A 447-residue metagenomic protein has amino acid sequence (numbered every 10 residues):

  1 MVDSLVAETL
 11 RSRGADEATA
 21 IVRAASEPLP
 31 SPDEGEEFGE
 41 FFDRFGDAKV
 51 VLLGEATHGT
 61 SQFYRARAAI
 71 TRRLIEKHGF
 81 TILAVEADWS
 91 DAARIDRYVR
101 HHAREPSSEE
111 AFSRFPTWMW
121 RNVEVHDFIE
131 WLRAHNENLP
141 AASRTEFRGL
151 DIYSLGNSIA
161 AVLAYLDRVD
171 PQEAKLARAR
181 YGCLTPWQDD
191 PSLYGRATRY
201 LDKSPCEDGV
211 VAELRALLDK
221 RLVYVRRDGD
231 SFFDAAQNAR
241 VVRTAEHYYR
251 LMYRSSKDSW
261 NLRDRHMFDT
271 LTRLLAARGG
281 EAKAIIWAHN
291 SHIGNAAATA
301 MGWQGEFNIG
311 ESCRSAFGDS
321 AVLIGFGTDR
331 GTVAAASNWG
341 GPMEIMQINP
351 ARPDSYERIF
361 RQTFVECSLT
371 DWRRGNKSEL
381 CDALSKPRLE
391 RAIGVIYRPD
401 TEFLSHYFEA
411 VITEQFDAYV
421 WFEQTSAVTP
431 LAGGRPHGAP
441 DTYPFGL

Functional and structural regions predicted by a protein language model:
M1-L447: Structured catalytic-domain cores with a bias toward divalent-metal coordination
